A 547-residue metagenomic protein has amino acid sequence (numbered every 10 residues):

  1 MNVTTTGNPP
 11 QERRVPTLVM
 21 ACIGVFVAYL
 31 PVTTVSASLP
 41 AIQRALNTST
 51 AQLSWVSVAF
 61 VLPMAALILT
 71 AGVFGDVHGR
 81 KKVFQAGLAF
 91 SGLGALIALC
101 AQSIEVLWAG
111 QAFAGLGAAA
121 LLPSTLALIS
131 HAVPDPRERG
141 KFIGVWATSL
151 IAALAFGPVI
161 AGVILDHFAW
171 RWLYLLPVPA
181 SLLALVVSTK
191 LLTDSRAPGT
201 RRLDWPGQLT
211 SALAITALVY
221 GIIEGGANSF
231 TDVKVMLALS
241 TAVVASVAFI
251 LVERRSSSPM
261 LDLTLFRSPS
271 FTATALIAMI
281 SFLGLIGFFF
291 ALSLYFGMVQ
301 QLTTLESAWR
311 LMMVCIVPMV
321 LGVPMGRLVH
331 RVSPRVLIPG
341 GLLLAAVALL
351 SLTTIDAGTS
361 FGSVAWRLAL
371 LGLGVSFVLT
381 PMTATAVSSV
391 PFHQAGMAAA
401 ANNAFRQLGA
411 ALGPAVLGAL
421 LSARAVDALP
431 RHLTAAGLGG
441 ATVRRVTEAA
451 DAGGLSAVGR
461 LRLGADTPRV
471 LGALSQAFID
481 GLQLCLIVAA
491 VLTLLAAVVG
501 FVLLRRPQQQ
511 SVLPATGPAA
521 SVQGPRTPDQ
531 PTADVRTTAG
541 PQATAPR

Functional and structural regions predicted by a protein language model:
N2-K190, M325-G326, R331-V332, L350-T353: Transmembrane-helix bundle of Major Facilitator Superfamily
T17-P63, A169, P206, T231-A238 (+3 more regions): Transmembrane core module of solute transporters
V19, L67, D76-L88, I104-A109 (+4 more regions): C-terminal module of multi-pass small-molecule transporters
F26, L62, L96-I97, A112 (+9 more regions): Hydrophobic residues within the alpha-helical transmembrane core of Major Facilitator Superfamily
V27, G75, L99, L165 (+6 more regions): Helix-capping/transition residues at the boundaries of transmembrane alpha-helices and the short helical linkers
A28, S57-F60, M64, S91 (+12 more regions): Structural signature of transmembrane alpha-helices in multi-pass secondary transporters
G144, D166-I280, G284, A291 (+7 more regions): Hydrophobic transmembrane-helix bundles of small-molecule transporters
L183, R406-R505, Q510-P531, V535-R536 (+2 more regions): Hydrophobic transmembrane architecture of multi-pass small-molecule transporters
